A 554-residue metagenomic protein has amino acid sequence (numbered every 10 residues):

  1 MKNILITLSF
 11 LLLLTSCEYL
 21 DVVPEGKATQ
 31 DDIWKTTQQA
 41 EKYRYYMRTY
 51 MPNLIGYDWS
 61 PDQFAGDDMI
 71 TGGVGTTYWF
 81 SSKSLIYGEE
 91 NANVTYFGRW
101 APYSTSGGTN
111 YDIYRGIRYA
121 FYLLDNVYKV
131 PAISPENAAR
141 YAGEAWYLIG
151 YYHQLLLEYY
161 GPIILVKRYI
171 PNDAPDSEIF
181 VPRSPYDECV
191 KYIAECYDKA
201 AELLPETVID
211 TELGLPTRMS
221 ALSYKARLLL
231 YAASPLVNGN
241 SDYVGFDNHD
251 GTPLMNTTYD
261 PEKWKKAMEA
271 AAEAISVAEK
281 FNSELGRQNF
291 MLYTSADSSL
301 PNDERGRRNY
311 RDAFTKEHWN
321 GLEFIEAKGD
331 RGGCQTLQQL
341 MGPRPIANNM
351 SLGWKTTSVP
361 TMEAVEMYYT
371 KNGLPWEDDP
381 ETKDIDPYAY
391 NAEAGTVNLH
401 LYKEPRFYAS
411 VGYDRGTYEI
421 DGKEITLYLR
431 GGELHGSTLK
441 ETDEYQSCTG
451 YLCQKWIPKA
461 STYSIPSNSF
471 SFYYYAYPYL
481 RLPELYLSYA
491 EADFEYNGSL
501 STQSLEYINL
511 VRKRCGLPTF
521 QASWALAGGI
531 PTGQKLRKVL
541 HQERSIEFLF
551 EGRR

Functional and structural regions predicted by a protein language model:
M1-E25: Bacterial Sec-dependent N-terminal signal peptides
C17-G66, D247, T382-D384, N398: Membrane-proximal, proline-rich intrinsically disordered regions
T36-K42, Y46-G56, F80-Y160, D176-R218 (+6 more regions): Conserved, well-structured interaction surfaces
L157-E158, I164, Y231-N240, E495-G498: Short coil/turn linking the two alpha-helices of tandem helical-hairpin repeats
P162-R183, L236-K266: Short coil/linker segments at helix-helix boundaries
K263-D386: Polar, glycine-rich mid-to-C-terminal structural blocks that act as macromolecule-binding/assembly scaffolds
D384-A389, L401, P405-I465: Long, low-complexity, polar/charged, intrinsically disordered or flexibly structured peripheral segments
